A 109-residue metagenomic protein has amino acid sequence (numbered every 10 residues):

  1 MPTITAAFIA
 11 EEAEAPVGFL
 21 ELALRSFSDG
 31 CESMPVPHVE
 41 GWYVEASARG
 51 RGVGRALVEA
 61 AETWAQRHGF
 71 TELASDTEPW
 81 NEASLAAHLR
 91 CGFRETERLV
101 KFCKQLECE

Functional and structural regions predicted by a protein language model:
M1-A7: Active-site rim helix/loop that mediates acceptor-substrate recognition in acyltransferases
I9, A15-L24, H38, Y43: Conserved beta-strand in the GNAT
E12-G18, A83, T96: Glycine-rich acetyl-CoA-binding "A-motif" of GNAT/NAT acetyltransferases
E32-A46, V100-K101: Conserved acetyl-CoA binding element of GNAT-fold acetyltransferases
E40-V44, G50-T63, R67, E82 (+1 more regions): Conserved acetyl-CoA-binding loop-helix of GNAT-fold acetyltransferases
F70, L89-R98: Conserved acetyl-CoA-binding loop of GNAT-fold acetyltransferases
S75-S84, C103: Conserved beta-strand-loop-alpha-helix junction that forms the acyl-donor binding cleft
R94, R98-E109: Active-site/acyl-donor-binding loops of N-acyltransferases
